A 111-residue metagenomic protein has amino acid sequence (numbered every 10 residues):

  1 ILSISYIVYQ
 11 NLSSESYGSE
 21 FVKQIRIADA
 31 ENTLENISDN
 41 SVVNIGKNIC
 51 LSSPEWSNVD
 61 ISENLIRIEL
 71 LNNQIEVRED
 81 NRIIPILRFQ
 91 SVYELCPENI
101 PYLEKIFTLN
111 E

Functional and structural regions predicted by a protein language model:
I1-I7: Hydrophobic membrane-insertion alpha-helices, especially the h-region of bacterial N-terminal signal peptides
V8-S14: Signal peptide cleavage region of secreted peptide precursors
L12, N36, R78: Charge-dense, low-complexity intrinsically disordered segments
S16-L71, L87: Short N-proximal segments of mature Sec-exported proteins
S52-E111: Compact alpha-helical subdomains of small soluble proteins
